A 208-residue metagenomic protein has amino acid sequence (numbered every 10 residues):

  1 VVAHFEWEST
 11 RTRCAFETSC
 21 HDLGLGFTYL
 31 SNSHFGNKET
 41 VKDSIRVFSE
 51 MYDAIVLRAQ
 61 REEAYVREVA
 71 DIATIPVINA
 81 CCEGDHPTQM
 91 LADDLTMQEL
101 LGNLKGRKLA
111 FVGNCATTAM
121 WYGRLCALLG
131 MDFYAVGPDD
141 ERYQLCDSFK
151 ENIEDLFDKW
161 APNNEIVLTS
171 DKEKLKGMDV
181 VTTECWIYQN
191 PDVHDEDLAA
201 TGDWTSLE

Functional and structural regions predicted by a protein language model:
V1-Q98: Phosphate/diphosphate ligand-binding glycine-rich loop within oxidoreductases
E6-H21, L100-T183, N190: Glycine-rich phosphate/diphosphate-binding loop of Rossmann-like nucleotide-binding domains
G26, S44-I45, A73-T74, A80 (+7 more regions): Short alpha-helical interface elements
Y29-N32, I55-L57, E83-P87, L104-K108 (+3 more regions): Short, surface-exposed, polar/charged, turn-prone segments marking secondary-structure boundaries
N32-G36, A54, D158-P162, A199-D203: Short, flexible loop segments at the rims of nucleotide/cofactor-binding pockets, characterized by
C146, L207-E208: A diffuse structural propensity rather than consistent per-protein peaks
C185-L207: Glycine/threonine-rich flexible loop motifs
